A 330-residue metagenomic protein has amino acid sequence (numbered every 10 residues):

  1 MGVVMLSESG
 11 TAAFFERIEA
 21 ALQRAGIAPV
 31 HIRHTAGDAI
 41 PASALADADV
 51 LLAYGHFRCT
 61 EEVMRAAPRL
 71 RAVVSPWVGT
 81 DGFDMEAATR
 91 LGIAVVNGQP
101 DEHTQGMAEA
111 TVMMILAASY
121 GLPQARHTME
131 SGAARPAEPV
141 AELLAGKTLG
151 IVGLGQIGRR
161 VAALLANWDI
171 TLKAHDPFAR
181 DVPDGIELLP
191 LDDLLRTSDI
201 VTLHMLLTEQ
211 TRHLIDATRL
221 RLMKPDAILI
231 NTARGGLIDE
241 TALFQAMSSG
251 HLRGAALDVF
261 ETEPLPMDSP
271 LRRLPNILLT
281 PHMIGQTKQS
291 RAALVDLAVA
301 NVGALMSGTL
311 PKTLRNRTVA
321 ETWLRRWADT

Functional and structural regions predicted by a protein language model:
M1, L70, A145-T148, A217 (+1 more regions): Phosphate-coordination loops involved in phosphoryl transfer and adenosine-cofactor binding
M1-V50, D169, M306, T322-T330: N-terminal glycine-/charge-rich "phosphate-binding" loop or analogous flexible N-terminal tail
S43-V50, P68-R71, R196-V201, K224-A227: Short acidic/histidine-rich motifs immediately flanking catalytic phosphotransfer sites in two-component signaling
D49-R126: Phosphate/diphosphate ligand-binding glycine-rich loop within oxidoreductases
C59-E62, T171-K173, P177-P270: Rossmann-like adenosine-cofactor binding region
V96, D226-T330: Rossmann-like dinucleotide-binding domain for NAD(H)/NADP(H)
E102, A125-R160, E187, W323: Glycine-rich NAD(P)-binding loop of Rossmann-like domains
A108-H127, A166-I170, L297-A304, T309: Oxidoreductase and adenylate-handling cofactor-binding alpha/beta cores
